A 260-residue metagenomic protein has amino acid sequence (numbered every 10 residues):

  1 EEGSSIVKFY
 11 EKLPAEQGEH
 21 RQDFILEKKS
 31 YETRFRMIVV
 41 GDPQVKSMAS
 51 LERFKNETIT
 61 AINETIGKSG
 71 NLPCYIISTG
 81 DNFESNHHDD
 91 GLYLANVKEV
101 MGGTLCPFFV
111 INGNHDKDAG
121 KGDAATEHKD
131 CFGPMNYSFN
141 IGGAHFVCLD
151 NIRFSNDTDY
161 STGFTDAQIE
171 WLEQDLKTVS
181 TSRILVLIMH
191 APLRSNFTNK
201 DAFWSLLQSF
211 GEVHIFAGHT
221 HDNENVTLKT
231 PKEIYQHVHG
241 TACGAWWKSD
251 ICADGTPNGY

Functional and structural regions predicted by a protein language model:
G3-I111, K117-M135, A202: Divalent metal-dependent phosphoesterase catalytic cores across multiple superfamilies
R34-S47, G143-R153, V186-I188, Q236-G240: Active-site-proximal beta-strand elements of phosphoester/diester hydrolases
D42, I76, D81, G113 (+4 more regions): Divalent metal-coordination and catalytic microenvironments
P43-S50, T79-H88, N151-T165, A191-R194: The substrate-binding groove and active-site-proximal loops of carbohydrate-active enzymes, especially glycoside
Q44, N82-F83, H115-D116, P192-L193 (+2 more regions): Catalytic metal-binding/acid-base residues of hydrolase active sites
C74, L185, V213: Conserved acidic residues
H87-V179, N199-H214, N225-Y260: Extended active-site neighborhood of metal-dependent phosphoesterases/phosphodiesterases
L176-S195: Short acidic, glycine-rich surface-loop motifs adjacent to enzyme active sites
